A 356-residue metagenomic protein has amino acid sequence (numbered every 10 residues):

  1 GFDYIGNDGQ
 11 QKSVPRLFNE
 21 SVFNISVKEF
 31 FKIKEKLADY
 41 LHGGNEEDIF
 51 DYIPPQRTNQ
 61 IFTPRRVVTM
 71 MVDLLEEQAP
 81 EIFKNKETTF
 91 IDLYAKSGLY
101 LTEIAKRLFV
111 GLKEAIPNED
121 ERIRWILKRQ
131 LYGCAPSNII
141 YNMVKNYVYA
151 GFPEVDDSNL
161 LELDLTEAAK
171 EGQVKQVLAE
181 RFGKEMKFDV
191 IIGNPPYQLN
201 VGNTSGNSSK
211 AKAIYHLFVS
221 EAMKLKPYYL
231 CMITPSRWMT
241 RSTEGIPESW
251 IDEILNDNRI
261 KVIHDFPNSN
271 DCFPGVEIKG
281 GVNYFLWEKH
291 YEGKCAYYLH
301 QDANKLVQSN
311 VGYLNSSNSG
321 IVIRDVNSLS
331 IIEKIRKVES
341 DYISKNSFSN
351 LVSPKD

Functional and structural regions predicted by a protein language model:
G1-V262, N268-C272, G281, E288-K294: SAM-dependent methyltransferase catalytic region
T58, S269-D356: C-terminal substrate-recognition regions of SAM-dependent nucleic acid methyltransferases
